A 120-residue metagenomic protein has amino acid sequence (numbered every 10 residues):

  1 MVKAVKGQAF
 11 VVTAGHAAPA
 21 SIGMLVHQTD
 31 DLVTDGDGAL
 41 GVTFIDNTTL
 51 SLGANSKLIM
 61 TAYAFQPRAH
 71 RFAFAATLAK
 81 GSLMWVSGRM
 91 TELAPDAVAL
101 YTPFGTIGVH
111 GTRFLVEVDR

Functional and structural regions predicted by a protein language model:
M1-D31, G36-A39, F44-R120: Flexible, surface-exposed loop/linker segments and immediately adjacent secondary-structure boundaries
